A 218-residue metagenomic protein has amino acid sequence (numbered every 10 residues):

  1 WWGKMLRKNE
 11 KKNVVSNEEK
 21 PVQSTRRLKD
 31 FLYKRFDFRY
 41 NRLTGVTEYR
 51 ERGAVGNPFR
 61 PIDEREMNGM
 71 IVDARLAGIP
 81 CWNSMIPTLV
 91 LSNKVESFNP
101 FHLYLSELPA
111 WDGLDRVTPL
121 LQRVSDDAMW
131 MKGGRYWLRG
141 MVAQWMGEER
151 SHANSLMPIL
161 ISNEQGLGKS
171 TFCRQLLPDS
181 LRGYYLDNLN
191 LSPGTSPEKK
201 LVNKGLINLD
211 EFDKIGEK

Functional and structural regions predicted by a protein language model:
W1-L114, S125-K132: N-terminal nucleic-acid engagement/recognition segments and initiation subdomains in replication, restriction
G53, E164, D213: A broadly conserved detector of short glycine/acidic/proline-rich loop/turn motifs that flank catalytic sites and bind
S92-L206: P-loop NTPase catalytic core of nucleic-acid-dependent motor ATPases
K204-K218: Conserved AAA+/SF3 P-loop NTPase catalytic/coupling segment centered on the Walker-B
